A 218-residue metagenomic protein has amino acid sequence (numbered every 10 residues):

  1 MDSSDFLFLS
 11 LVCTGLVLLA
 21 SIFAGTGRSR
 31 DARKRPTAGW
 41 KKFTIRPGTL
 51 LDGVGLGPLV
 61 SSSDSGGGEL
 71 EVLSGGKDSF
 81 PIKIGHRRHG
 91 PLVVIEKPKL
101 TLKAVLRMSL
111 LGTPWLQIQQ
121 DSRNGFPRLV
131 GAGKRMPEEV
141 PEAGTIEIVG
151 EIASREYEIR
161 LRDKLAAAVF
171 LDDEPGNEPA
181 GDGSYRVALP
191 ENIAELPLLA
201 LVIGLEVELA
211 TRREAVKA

Functional and structural regions predicted by a protein language model:
M1-D2, K103, G112, S122 (+1 more regions): A broadly structural signal marking compact, well-ordered functional cores that mediate small-ligand/cofactor/substrate
D2-P81, N124-A218: Low-complexity or membrane-interfacial segments used for flexible interactions
G76-Q119: Acidic (E/D-rich), amphipathic helical modules within compact regulatory domains
